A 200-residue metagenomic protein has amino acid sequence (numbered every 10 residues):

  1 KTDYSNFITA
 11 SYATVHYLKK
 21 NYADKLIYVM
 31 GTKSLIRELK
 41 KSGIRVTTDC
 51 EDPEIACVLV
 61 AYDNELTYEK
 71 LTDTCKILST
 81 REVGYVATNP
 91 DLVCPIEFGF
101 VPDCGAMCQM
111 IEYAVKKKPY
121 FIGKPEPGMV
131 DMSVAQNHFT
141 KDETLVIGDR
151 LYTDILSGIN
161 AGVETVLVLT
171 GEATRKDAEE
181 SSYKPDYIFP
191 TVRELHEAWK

Functional and structural regions predicted by a protein language model:
K1-I8, V15-K200: Asp-based, Mg2+/Mn2+-dependent phosphohydrolase catalytic module
